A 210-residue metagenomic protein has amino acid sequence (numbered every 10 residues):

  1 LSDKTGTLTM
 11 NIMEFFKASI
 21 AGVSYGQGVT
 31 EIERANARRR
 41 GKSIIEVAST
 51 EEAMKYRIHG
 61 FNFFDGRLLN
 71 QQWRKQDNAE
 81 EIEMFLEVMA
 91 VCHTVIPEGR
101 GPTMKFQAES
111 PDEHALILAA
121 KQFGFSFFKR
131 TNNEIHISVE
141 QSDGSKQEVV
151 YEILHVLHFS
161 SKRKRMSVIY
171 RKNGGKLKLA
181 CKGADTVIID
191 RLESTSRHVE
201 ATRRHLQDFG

Functional and structural regions predicted by a protein language model:
L1-G210: Conserved cytosolic headpiece of P-type ATPases
